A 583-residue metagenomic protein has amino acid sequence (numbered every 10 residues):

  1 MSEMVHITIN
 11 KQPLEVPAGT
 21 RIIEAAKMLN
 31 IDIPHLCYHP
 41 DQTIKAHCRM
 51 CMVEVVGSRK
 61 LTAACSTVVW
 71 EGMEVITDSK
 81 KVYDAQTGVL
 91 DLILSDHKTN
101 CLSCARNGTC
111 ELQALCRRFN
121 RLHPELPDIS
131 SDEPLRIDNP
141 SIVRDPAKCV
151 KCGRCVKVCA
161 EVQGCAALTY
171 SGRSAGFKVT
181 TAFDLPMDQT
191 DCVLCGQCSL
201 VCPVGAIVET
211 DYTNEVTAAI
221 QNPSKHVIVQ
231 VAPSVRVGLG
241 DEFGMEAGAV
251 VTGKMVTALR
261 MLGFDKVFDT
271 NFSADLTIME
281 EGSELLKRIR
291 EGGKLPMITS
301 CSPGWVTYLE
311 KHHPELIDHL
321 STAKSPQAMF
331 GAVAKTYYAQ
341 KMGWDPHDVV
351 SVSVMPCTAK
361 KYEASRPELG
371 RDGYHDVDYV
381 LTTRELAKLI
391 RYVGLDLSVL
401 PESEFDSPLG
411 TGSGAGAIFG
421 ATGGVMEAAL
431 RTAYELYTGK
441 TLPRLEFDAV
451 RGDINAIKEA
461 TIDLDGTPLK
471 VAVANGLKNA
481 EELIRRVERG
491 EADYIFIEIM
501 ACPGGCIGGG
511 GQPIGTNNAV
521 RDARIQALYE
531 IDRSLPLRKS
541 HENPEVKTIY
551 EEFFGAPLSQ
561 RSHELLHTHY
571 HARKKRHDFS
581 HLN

Functional and structural regions predicted by a protein language model:
S2-H6, A18-G72, D78, V82 (+1 more regions): Iron-sulfur-associated redox domains of electron-transfer enzymes in respiratory and anaerobic energy metabolism
T8-N10: Short, solvent-exposed loop/edge segments of extracellular or virion-exposed proteins
R49-L194, I207-N222, H226: Fe-S ferredoxin-like electron-transfer domains and their immediately adjacent linker/connector regions across
C159, C202, V251: Cysteine-centered loop/knuckle micro-motif
P186-T210, K311-P314, A323, V380: Helix-enriched interaction subdomains in cytosolic or periplasmic regions, typified by TIR/SEFIR signaling/NADase cores
